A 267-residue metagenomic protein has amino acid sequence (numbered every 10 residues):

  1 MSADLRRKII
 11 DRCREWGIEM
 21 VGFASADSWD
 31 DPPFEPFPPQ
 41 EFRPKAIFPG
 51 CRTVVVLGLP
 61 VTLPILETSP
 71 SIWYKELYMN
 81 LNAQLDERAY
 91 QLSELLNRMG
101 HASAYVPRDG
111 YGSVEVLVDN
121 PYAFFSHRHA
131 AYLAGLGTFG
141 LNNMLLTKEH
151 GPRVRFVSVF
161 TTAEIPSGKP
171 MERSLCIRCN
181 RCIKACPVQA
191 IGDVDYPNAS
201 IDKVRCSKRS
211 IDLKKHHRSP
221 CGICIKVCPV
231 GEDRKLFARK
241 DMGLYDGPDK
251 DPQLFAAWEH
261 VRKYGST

Functional and structural regions predicted by a protein language model:
M1-M79: Non-catalytic, usually N-terminal nucleic-acid engagement modules in DNA/RNA processing proteins
F37, Y74-K75, N80-H260: Catalytic cores of enzyme domains
